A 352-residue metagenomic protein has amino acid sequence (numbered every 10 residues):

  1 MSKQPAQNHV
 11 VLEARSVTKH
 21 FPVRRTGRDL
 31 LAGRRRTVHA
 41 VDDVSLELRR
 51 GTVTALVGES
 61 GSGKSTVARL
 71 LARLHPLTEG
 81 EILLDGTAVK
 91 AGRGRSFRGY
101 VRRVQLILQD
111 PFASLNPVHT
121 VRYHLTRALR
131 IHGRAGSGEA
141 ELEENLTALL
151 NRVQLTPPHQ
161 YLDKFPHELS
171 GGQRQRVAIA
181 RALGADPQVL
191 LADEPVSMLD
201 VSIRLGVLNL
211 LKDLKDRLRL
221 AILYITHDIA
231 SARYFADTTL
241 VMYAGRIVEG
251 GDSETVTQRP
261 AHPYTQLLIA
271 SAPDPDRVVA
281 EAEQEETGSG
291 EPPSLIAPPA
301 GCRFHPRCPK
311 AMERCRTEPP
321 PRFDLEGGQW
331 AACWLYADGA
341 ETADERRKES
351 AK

Functional and structural regions predicted by a protein language model:
Q4-V10, R24-A32, D252-K352: Short catalytic/signature loops enriched in Gly
L31-R34, V89-Q105, Y123, I131 (+3 more regions): ABC ATPase NBD coupling module
A72: Helix-to-loop junction immediately C-terminal to a conserved catalytic motif
G80-A91: Conserved ABC transporter NBD signature motif
F165-L169, Q173: Conserved ABC ATPase signature
G184-Q188: A short, proline-enriched helix->beta-strand linker immediately N-terminal to the Walker B motif in ABC-type P-loop
P195, L199, I203-E281: P-loop NTP-binding/switch modules centered on Walker-like glycine-rich loops
